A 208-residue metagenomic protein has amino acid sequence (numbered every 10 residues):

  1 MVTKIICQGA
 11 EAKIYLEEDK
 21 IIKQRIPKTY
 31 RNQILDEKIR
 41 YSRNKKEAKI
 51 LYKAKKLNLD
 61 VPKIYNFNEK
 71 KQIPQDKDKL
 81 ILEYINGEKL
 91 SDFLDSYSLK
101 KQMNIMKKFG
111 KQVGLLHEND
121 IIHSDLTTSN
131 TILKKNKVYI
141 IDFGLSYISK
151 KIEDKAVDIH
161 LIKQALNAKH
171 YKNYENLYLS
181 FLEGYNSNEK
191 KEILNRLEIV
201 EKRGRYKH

Functional and structural regions predicted by a protein language model:
M1-Y15, L59, E189-N195, V200-E201: Nucleotide/phosphate-binding site architecture used for ATP/NTP-dependent chemistry
I5-K45: ATP-binding glycine-rich loop module of kinase domains
L16-D19, Q24, N66, Y84 (+1 more regions): Conserved hydrophobic "DFG−1" position in protein kinase catalytic cores
Y41-N44, P62-M106: Conserved structural core of kinase catalytic domains
L51-L59, F93-S129, K134, V138 (+2 more regions): Conserved kinase catalytic-core helix
E69, N86, T128, L145 (+1 more regions): Short, glycine/acidic-enriched loop or turn micro-motifs at the edges of active sites
Y139-H208: C-lobe/activation-segment region of protein kinase-like
